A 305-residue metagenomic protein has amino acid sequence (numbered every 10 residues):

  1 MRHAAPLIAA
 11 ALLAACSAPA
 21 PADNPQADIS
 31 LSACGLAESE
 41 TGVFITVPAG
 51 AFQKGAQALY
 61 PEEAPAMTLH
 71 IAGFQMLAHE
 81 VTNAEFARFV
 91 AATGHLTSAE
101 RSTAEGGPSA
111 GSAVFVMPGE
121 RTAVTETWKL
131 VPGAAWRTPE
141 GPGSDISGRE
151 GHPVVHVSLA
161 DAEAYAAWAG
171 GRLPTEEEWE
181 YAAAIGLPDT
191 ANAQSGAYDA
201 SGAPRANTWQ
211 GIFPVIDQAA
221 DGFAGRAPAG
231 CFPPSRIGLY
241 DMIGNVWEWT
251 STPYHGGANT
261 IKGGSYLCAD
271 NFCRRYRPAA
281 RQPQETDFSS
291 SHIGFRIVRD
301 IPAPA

Functional and structural regions predicted by a protein language model:
R2-P142, A160, I185-P188, F295-A305: Short, compositionally biased
D23-P25, T46-V47, Q53, A58 (+3 more regions): Functional-site microenvironments in short loops/helix caps that host divalent-cation chemistry
